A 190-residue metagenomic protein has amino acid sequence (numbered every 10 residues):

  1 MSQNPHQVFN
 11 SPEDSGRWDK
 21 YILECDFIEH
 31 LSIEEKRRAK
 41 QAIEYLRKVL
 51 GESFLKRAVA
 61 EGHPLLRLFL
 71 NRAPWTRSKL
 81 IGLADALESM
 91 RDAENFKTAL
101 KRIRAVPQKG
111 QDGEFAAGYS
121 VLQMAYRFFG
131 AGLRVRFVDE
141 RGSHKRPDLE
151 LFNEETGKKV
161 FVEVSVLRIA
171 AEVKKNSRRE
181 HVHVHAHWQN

Functional and structural regions predicted by a protein language model:
S2-D19, C25-R38, R57, E61-W75 (+2 more regions): Metal-dependent nuclease catalytic core centered on acidic motifs
R47-F54: Extended acidic, low-complexity intrinsically disordered regions
L55-A60, Q108-G110, N153-K158: Intrinsically disordered, low-complexity coil segments
I103-F137: Acidic-basic catalytic patches of nuclease active cores, encompassing PD-(D/E)XK and other metal-cofactor nuclease
A125, F129, P147-F152, H185: Short, well-ordered alpha-helical packing segments
F137-K145: Long, charged, glycine-rich C-terminal linkers/tails
D139, E163-V166: Glycine-rich, histidine-containing beta strand-loop boundary motifs that form or position
H144-E154, K159-V164: Short acidic loop-to-beta-strand element that houses the catalytic metal-binding Asp/Glu of nuclease active sites
